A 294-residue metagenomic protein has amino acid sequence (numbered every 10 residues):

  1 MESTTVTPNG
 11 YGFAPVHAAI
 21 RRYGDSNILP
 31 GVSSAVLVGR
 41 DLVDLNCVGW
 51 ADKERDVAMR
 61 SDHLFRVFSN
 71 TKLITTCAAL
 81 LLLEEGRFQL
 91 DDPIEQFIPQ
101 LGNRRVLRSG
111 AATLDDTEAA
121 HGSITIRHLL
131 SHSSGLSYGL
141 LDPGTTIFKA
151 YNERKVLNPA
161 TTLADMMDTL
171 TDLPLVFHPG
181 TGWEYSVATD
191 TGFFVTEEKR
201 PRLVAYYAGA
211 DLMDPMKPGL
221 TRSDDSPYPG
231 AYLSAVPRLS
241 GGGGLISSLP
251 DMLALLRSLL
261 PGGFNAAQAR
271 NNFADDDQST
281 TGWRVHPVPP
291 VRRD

Functional and structural regions predicted by a protein language model:
V6-V67, R87-Q89, N103-A112: Short, conserved catalytic-motif segment at the N-terminal edge
D41, R104-D294: Short, surface-exposed loop or secondary-structure junction motifs that flank catalytic or metal-binding residues
C47-G49, P93, Y232: Short clusters of small/polar residues that mark proteolytic maturation junctions
S69-N70, S186: Catalytic nucleophile serine of serine hydrolases, specifically the conserved "nucleophile elbow" pentapeptide
K72, G86: Conserved G/P- and acidic residue-centered "switch" motifs that form tight phosphate/ATP-binding loops in soluble
E95-N103: Acidic helix-start/capping segments at beta-turn-to-alpha-helix junctions
